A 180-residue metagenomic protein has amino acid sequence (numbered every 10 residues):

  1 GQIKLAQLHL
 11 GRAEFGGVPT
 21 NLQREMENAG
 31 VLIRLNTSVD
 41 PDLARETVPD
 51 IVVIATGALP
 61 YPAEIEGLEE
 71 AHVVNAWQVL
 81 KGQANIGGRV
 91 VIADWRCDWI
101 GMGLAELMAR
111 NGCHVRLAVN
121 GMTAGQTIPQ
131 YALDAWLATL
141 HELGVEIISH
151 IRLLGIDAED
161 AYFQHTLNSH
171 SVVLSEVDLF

Functional and structural regions predicted by a protein language model:
G1-I3, P62-A63: Short acidic/His/Gly/Ser-rich catalytic and metal-binding motifs that mark active-site loops of diverse hydrolases
L5-R12: Short glycine-enriched, charge-decorated loop/helix-capping segments at active-site entrances that position
F15-Y61, E70, N75-K81, N85-I86 (+1 more regions): A Rossmann-like FAD-binding core segment of flavoenzymes
E66-G67: Beta-rich extracellular carbohydrate-active architectures
I86-D98: Beta1/beta-strand and adjacent pyrophosphate-binding region of the FAD-binding site in flavoprotein oxidoreductases
G101: N-terminal Rossmann-fold NAD(P) dinucleotide-binding loop
